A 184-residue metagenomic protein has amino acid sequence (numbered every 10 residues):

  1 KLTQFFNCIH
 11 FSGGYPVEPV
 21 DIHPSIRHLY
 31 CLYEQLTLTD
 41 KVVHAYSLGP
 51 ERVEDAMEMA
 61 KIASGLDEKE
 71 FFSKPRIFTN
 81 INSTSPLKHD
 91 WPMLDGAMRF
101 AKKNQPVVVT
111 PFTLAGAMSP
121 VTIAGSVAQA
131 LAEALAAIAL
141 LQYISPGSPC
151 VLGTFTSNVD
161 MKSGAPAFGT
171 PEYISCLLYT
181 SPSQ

Functional and structural regions predicted by a protein language model:
K1-P120, A124: Catalytic alpha/beta active-site cores
H23-I26, H89, A97-F100, E133 (+3 more regions): Aromatic-enriched hydrophobic runs in primary sequence
Y33-L38, A130-A136, E172, C176: Acidic, His- and aromatic-enriched active-site or binding-groove loops in soluble protein domains that engage sugars
T37-L38, A101-K103, A136-S145: Alpha-helix C-terminal capping segments
T79-P86, S119-Q129, M161-I174: Glycine-rich tight-turn/loop motif centered on a GG-T
T113, A117-P120, S126-V127, A139 (+2 more regions): Residue-level preference for alpha-helix termini and adjacent loops
I138-T154, N158-L178: Phosphate/pyrophosphate-binding betaalpha-module
Y179-Q184: Conserved small/polar residues in nucleotide/adenosyl-binding loops
